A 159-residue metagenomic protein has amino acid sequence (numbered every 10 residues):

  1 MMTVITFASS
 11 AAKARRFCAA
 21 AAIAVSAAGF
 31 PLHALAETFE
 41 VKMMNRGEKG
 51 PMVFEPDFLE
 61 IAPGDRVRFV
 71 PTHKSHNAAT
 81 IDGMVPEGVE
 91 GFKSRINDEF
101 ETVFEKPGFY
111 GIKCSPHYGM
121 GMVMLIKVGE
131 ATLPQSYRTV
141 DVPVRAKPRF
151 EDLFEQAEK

Functional and structural regions predicted by a protein language model:
T3-A21: Bacterial N-terminal signal peptides that target proteins for export
I23-A24, A34: Cleavable N-terminal signal peptides
E37-G47, M120-K159: Extracytoplasmic/periplasmic copper-protein system
E37-P63: N-terminal edge beta-strand
V70-R95, M124: Histidine- and aromatic-enriched segments that form or immediately flank copper-ligand environments
F109-G111: Short, conserved beta-strand segments of beta-strand-rich sandwich/propeller modules, principally
